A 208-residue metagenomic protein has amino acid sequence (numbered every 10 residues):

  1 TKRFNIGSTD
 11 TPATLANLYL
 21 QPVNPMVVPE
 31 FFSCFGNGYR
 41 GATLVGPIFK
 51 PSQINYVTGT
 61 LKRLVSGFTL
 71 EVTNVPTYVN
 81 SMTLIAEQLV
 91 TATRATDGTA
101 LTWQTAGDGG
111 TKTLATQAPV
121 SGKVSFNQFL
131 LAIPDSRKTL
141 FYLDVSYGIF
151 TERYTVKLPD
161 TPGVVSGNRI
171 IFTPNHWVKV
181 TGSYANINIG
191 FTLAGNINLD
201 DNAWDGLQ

Functional and structural regions predicted by a protein language model:
T1-G67: Short, low-hydrophobicity acidic/polar segments
T1-S8, Y78-R169, L193-Q208: Tryptophan-paired
L20, T43-I48, V72, A86 (+3 more regions): Hydrophobic side chains in beta-strands
Y56-T58, G67-E71, T83, Y142 (+1 more regions): Beta-strand secondary-structure signal
L61-K62, V75, E87: Conserved active-site/ligand-binding neighborhood in enzyme cores
E71-V79: Structural motif
V165-I189: Phox homology (PX) phosphoinositide-binding domain
